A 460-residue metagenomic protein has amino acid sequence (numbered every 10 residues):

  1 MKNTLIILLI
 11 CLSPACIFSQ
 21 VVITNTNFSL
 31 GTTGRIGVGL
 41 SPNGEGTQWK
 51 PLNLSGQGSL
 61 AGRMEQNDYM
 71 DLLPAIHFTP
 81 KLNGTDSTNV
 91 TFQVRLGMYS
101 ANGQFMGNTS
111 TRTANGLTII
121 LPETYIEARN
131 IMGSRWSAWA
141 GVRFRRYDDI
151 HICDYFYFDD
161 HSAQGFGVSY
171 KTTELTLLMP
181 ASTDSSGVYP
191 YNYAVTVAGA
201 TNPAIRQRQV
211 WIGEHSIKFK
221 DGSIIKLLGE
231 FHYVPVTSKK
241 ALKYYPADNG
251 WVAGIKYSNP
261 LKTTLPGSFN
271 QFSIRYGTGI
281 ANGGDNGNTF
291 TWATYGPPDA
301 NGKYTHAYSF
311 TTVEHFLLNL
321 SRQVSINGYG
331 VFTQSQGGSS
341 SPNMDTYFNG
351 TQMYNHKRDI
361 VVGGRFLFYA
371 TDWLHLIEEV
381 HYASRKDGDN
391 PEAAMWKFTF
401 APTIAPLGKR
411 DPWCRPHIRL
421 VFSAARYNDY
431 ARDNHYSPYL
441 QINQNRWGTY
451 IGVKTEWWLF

Functional and structural regions predicted by a protein language model:
M1-V21: Bacterial Sec-dependent N-terminal signal peptides
S19-A140, K171, L317, S325-I326 (+4 more regions): Beta-barrel outer-membrane channel/assembly domains of diderm bacteria
T26, M64-M70, L117-P122, F158-Q164 (+9 more regions): Residues that define the transmembrane beta-barrel architecture of outer-membrane proteins
I36-P42, F78, L96-N102, V142-R146 (+10 more regions): Transmembrane beta-strands of outer-membrane beta-barrel pores
G39-G62, Q104-P122, M132-P246, T294-D299 (+1 more regions): Surface-exposed coil loops of outer-membrane beta-barrel proteins
T79-T85, R129-G133, L261-T264, A405-W413: Alpha-helix termini
P190-T201, K357-V361, A383-T399, T403-W413 (+3 more regions): Outer-membrane beta-barrel transmembrane domain signature
K220-V234, Y244-D387, M395-I404, W457: Detector for outer-membrane/organellar transmembrane beta-barrel domains, recognizing the amphipathic beta-strand
